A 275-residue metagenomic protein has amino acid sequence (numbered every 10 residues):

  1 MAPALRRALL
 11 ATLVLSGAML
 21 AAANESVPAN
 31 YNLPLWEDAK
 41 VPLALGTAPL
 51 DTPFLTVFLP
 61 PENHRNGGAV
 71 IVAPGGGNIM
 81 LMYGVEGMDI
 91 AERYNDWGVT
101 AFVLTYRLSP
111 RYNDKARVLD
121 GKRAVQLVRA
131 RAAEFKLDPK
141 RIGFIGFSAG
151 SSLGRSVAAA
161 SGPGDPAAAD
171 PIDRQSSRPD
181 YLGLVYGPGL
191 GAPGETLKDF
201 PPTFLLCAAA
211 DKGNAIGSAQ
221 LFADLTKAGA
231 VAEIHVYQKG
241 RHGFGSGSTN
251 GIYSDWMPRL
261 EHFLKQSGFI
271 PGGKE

Functional and structural regions predicted by a protein language model:
N24-H64: N-terminal cap/lid segment of alpha/beta-hydrolase-fold proteins
G46, F58, A228-E275: C-terminal catalytic histidine-bearing segment of alpha/beta-hydrolase fold enzymes
N66-G75: Short beta-strand element of the alpha/beta-hydrolase
G84-F102: Short amphipathic alpha-helix adjacent to the substrate-entry channel of hydrolases
Y112-A133, P258-R259: Alpha/beta-hydrolase active-site loop
R123-D199: Primarily recognizes the serine-hydrolase "nucleophile elbow" in alpha/beta-hydrolase and SGNH/GDSL folds
L205-C207: Short beta-strand/loop motif that positions the catalytic acidic residue of the alpha/beta-hydrolase fold
K212-S218: Conserved alpha/beta-hydrolase "acid-adjacent" motif
